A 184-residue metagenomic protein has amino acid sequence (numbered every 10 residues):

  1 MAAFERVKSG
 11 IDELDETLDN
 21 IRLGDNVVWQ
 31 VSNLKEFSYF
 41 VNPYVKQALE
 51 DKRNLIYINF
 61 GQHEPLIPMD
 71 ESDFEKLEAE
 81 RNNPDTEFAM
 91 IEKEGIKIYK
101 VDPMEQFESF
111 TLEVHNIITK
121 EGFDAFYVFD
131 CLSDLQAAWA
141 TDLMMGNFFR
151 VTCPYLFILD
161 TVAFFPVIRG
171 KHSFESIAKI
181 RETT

Functional and structural regions predicted by a protein language model:
M1-A2: Charged, amphipathic alpha-helical linker segments immediately N-terminal to NTP-binding catalytic cores
R6-Q62, I67: Glycine-rich P-loop/Walker A and Walker A-like loops and their local beta1-loop-alpha1 context in P-loop NTPases
G24, D51-R53, K93-E94, L159-T161 (+1 more regions): Short glycine-/polar-rich loops that comprise or flank the Walker A/P-loop and associated switch/sensor motifs
V28-S32, Y57-N59, I98-D102, F164-I168: Conserved beta-strand segments of the P-loop GTPase G domain that flank and frequently precede/overlap
V41, L66-D70, W139-A140, E175-I177: A short acidic (Asp/Glu
Y44-Q47, S72-E75, R181-E182: Short, solvent-exposed amphipathic alpha-helical segments in soluble enzyme and RNA/protein-processing domains
D51-D134: Conserved inter-motif catalytic segment of the P-loop NTP-binding fold
T111-E182: P-loop NTPase motor core
